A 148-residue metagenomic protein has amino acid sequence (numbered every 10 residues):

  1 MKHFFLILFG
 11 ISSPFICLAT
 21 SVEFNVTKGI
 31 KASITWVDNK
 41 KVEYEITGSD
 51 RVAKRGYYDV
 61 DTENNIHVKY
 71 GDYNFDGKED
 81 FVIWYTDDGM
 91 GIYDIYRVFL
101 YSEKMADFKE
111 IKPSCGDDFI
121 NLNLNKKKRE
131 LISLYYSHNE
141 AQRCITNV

Functional and structural regions predicted by a protein language model:
H3-S12, I16-D38, N121-V148: Acidic, small-residue rich beta-repeat scaffolds with periodic aromatic anchors
C17-G71: Terminal domain-start segments
T47-S49, I92-P113, N147-V148: Beta-propeller blade repeat segments, especially FG-GAP/WD-type strand-to-loop junctions in 6- to 7-bladed propeller
N64-Y73, D117-I132: Beta-propeller blade termini
I66, E79, Y96-R97: Residue-level detector of short, conserved catalytic/binding motifs and their immediate flanks
F75-T86, R129-I132: Acidic/hydrophobic-patterned starts of short beta strands in beta-sheet-rich repeat architectures
Y85-D87, S114-C115: A mature extracytoplasmic/lumenal domain signature
M90-D94, E140-R143: Short, solvent-exposed loop/turn segments at conserved positions within beta-propeller repeat blades
